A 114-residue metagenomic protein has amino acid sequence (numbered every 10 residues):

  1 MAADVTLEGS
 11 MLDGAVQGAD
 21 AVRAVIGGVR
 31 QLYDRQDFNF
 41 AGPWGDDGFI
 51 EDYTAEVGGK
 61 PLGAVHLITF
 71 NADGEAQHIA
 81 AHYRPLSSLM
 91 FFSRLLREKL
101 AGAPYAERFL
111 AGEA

Functional and structural regions predicted by a protein language model:
M1-A114: C-terminal and inter-domain tail/linker signature
